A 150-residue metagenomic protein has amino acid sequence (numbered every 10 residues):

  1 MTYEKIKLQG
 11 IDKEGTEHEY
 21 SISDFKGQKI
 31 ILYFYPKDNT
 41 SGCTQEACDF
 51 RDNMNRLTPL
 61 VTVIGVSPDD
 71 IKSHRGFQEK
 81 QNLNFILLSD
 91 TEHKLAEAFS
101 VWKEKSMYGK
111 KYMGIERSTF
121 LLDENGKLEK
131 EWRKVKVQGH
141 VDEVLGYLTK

Functional and structural regions predicted by a protein language model:
M1-K150: Chalcogenol-based redox active-site neighborhoods
